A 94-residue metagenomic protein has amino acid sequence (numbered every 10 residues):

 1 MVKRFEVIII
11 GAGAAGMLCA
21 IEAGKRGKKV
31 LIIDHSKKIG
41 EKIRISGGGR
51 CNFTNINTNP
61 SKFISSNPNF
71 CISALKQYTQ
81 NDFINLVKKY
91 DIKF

Functional and structural regions predicted by a protein language model:
V2, A12, I45: Predominantly flavin-linked oxidoreductase catalytic cores and closely associated redox partners
F5, E41, C51: Change "...and in nucleic-acid phosphodiester-cleaving endonucleases..." to "...and in nucleic-acid processing enzymes
F5-I32: N-terminal Rossmann-like FAD-binding beta1-loop-alpha1 element of flavoenzymes
G16-L18, I39-K42: Short N-terminal binding/cap micro-motifs at the start of the first secondary-structure element
L31-I32, R44, N52: Short, conserved beta-strand segments within well-ordered enzyme catalytic domains that often line or immediately flank
G48-F94: Glycine-rich active-site loop/strand segments that organize a redox cofactor
